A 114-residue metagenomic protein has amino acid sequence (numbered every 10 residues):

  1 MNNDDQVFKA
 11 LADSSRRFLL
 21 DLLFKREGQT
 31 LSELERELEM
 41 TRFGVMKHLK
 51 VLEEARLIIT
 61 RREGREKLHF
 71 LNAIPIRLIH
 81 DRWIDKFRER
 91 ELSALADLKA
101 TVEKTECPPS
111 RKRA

Functional and structural regions predicted by a protein language model:
M1-N3, L22-E37, R42, V51-I59 (+1 more regions): C-terminal regulatory/oligomerization modules of transcriptional regulators
Q6: Interfacial catalytic loop of ABC nucleotide-binding domains
A10-S15: Short helix-coil-helix linker/hinge
R16, R56, G64: Conserved phosphate-binding and hydrolysis motifs of nucleotide-dependent enzymes
R17-D21: Pre-recognition alpha-helix immediately N-terminal to the DNA-recognition helix within helix-turn-helix or winged-helix
R62-L68: Short, Lys/Arg-rich nucleic-acid/phosphate-binding segment
